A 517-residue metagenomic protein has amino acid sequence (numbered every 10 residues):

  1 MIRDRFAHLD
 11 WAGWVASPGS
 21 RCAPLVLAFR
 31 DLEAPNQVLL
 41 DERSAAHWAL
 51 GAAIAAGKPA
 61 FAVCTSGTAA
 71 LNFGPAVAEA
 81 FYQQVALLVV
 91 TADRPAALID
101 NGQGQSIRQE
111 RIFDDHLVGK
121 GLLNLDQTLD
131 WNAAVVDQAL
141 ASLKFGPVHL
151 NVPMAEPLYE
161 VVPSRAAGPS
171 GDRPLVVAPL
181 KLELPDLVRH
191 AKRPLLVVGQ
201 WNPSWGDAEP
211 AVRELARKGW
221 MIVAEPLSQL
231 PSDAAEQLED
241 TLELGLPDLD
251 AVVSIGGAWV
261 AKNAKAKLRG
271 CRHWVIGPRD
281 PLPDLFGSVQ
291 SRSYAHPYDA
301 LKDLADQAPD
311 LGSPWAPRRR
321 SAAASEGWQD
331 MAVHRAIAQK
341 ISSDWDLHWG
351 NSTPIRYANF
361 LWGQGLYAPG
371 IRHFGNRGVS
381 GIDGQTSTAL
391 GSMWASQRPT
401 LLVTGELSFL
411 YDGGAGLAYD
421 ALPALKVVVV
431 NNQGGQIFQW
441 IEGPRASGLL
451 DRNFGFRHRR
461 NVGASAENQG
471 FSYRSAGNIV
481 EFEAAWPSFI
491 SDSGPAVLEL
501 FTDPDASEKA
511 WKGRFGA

Functional and structural regions predicted by a protein language model:
M1-V63, A69-N72, A78, L361: N-terminal cofactor/phosphate-binding cores enriched in small/glycine residues, especially glycine-rich loops such as
M1-W11, A52-G57, F81, A139-K144 (+5 more regions): Glycine-rich phosphate/diphosphate-binding loops that line cofactor/substrate pockets in enzymes
I2-R3, A7, S17-A28, A316-Q397: Active-site diphosphate/adenylate-binding microenvironment
I2-R5, D10-G13, A55-C64, A70-P75 (+5 more regions): Structural signature of the thiamine diphosphate
L50, I54, T65-S66, L71-N72 (+7 more regions): Glycine-rich, anion-gripping cofactor-binding loops and their flanking helix/strand elements in enzyme active sites
A80, V90-V136, A224-R318, Y419-D420 (+2 more regions): Glycine-rich, acidic loop regions that bind phosphate or pyrophosphate groups
V90, A97-E110, W362-A517: Thiamine diphosphate
Q127, K267-I355, N461-S465, G470 (+1 more regions): Phosphate/pyrophosphate-binding active-site segments
